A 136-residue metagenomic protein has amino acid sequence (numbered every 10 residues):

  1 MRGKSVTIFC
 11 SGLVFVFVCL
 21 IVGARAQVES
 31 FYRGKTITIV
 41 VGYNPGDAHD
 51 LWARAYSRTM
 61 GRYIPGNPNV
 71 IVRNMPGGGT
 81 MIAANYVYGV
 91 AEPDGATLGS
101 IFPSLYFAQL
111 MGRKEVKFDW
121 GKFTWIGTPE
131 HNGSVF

Functional and structural regions predicted by a protein language model:
M1-V6: N-terminal secretory signal peptides that target proteins for export/translocation
C10-L20: Bacterial N-terminal signal peptides
R25-T128, N132: N-terminal (or domain-start) structured segment
S134-F136: Short glycine- and hydrophobic/aromatic-rich loop-to-beta-strand nucleating segment in the catalytic cores
